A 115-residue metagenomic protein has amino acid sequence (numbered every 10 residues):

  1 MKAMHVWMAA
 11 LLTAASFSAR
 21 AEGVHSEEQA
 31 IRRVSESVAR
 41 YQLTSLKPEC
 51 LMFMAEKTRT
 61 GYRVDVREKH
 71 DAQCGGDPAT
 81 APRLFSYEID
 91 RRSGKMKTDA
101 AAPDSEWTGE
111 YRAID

Functional and structural regions predicted by a protein language model:
M1-M8: Bacterial N-terminal signal peptides that target proteins for export
L11-A14: Repetitive helical segments and hydrophobic/amphipathic motifs
S16-S18: N-terminal signal peptide c-region/cleavage motif recognized by signal peptidases
E22-M52: Short, non-transmembrane alpha-helical segments in secretory-pathway proteins
Q42, A72-D77, K97-T98: Short, solvent-exposed loop/turn elements at domain surfaces
P48-D90: Exposed beta-strand-loop-beta-strand "reactive/processing" segments of non-cytosolic proteins
K95-D115: C-terminal partner/receptor-binding element of secreted or periplasmic proteins
